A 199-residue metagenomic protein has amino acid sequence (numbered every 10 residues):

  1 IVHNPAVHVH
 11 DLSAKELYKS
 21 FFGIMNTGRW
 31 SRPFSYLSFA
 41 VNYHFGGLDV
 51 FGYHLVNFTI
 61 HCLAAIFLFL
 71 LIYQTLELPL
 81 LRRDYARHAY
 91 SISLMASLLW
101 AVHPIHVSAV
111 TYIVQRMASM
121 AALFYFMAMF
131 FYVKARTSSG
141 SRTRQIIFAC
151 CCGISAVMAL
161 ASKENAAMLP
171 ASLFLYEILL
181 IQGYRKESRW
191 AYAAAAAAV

Functional and structural regions predicted by a protein language model:
I1-V199: Polytopic membrane enzymes that build or remodel cell-surface glycoconjugates and lipids
